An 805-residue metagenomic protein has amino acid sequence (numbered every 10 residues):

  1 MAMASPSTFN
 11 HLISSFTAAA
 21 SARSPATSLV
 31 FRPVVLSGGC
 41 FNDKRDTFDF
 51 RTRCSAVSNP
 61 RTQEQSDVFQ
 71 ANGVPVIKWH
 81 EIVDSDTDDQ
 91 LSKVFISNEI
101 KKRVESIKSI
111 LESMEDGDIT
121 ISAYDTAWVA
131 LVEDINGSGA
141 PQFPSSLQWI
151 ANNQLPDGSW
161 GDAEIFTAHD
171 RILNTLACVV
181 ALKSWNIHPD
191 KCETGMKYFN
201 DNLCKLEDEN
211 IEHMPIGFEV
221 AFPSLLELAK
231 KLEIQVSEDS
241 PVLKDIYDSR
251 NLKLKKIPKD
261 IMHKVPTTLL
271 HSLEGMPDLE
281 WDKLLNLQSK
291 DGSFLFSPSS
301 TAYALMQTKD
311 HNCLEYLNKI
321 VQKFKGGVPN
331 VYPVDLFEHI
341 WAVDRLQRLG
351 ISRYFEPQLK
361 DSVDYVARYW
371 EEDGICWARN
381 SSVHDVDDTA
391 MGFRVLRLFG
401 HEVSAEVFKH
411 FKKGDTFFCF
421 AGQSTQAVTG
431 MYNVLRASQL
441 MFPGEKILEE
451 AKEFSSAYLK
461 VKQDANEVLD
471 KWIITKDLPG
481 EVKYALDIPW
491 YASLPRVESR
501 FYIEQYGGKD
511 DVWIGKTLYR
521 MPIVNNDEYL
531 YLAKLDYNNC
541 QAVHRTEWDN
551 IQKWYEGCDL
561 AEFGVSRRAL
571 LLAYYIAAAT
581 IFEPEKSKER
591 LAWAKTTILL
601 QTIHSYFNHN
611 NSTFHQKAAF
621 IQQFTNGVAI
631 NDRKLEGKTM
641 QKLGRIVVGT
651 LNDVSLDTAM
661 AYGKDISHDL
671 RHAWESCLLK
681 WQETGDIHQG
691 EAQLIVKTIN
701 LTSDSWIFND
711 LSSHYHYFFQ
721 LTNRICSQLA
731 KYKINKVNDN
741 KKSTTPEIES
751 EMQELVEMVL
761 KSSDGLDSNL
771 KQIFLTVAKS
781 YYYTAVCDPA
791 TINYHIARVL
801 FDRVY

Functional and structural regions predicted by a protein language model:
A2-Y805: Terpene synthase/cyclase
